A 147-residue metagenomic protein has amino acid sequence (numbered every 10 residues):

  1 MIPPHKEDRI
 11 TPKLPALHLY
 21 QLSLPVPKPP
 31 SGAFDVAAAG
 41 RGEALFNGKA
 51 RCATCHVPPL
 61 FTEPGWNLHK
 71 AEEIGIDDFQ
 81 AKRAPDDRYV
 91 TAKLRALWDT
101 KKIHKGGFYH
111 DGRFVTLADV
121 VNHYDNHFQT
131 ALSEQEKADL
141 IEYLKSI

Functional and structural regions predicted by a protein language model:
M1-I147: Periplasmic c-type cytochrome electron-transfer domains
